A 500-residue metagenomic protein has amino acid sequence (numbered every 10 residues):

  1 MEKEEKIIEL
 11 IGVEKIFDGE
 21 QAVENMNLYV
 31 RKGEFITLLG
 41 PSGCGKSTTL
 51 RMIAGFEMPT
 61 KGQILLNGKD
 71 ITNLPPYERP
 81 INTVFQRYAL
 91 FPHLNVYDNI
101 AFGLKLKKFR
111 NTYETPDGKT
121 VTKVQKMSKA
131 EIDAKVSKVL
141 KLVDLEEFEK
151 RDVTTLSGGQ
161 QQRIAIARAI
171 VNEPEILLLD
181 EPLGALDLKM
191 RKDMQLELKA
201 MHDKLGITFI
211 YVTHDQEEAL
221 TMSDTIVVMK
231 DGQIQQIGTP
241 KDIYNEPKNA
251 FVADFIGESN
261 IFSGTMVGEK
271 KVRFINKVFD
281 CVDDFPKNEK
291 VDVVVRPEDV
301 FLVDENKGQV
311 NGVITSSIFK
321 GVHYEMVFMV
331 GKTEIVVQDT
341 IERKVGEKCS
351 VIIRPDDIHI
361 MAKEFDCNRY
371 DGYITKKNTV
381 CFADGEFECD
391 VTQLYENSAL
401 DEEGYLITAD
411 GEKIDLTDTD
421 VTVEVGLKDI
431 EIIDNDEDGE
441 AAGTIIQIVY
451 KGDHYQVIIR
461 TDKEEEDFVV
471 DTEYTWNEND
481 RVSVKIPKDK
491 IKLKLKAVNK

Functional and structural regions predicted by a protein language model:
E9, Y29, L65, I352 (+1 more regions): ABC ATPase nucleotide-binding domain
L39-P41: The feature captures the beta-strand-to-loop junction immediately N-terminal to the Walker
A54: Helix-to-loop junction immediately C-terminal to a conserved catalytic motif
G62-D70: Conserved ABC transporter NBD signature motif
P80-N82, Q86, L90-F251: ABC ATPase nucleotide-binding domains
D203, T208, T213-K277, D357-F382: Internal alpha/beta loop-helix hairpins
R273-S316, I341-Q447, E473-K500: Glycine/charge-rich catalytic "coupling/switch" loops of P-loop NTPases
